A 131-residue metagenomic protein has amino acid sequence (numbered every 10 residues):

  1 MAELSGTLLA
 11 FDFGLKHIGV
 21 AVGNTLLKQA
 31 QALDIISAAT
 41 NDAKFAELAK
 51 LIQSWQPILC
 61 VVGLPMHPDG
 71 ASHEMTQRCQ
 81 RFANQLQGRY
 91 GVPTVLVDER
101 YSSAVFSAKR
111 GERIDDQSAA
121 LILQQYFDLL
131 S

Functional and structural regions predicted by a protein language model:
A2-F11, L15-S131: Phosphate- and other anionic-substrate recognition elements at nucleic-acid/protein interfaces
